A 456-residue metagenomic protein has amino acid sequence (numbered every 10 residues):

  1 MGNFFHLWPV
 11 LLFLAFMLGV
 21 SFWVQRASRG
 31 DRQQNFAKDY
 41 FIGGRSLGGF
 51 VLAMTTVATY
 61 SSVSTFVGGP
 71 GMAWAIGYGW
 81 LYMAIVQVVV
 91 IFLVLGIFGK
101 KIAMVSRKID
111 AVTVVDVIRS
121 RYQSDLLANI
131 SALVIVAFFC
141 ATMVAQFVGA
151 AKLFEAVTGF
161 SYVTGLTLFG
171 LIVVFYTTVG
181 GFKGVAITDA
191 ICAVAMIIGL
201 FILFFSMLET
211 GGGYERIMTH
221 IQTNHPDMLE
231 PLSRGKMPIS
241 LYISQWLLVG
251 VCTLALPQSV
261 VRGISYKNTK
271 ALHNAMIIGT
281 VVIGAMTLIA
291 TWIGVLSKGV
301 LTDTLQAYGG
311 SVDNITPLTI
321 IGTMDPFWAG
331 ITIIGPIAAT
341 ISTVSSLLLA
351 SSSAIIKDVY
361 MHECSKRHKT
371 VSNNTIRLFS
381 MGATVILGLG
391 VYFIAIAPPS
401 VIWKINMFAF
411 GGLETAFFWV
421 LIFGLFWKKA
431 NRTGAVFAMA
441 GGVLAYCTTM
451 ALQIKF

Functional and structural regions predicted by a protein language model:
M1-F456: Membrane-embedded helix-loop-helix hairpins and adjacent transmembrane boundary segments in multi-pass transporters
